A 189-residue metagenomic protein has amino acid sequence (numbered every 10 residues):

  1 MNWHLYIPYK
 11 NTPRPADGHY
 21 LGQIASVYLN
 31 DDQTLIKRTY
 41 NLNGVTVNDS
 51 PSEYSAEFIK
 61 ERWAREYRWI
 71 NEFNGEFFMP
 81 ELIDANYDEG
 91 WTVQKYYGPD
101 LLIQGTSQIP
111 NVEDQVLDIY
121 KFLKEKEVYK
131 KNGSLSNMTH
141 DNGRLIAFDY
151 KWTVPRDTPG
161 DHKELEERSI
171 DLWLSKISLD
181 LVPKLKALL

Functional and structural regions predicted by a protein language model:
N11-Y67: ATP-binding glycine-rich loop module of kinase domains
Y28-D32, K95-Y96, D141: Active-site beta-strand termini and strand-to-loop segments that position acidic
L35-I36, G90-T92, R144-L145: Hydrophobic residues embedded in beta-strands of well-ordered beta-sheets
F58-Q115: Conserved structural core of kinase catalytic domains
N74, L123-K124: Protein kinase-like catalytic domain
N111-V112, E125-K131, H140-L189: C-lobe/activation-segment region of protein kinase-like
Q115-F122: Conserved hydrophobic core/spine positions of the Hanks-type protein kinase catalytic domain
S136-N137: Conserved protein-kinase catalytic-loop position immediately C-terminal to the HRD catalytic Asp
